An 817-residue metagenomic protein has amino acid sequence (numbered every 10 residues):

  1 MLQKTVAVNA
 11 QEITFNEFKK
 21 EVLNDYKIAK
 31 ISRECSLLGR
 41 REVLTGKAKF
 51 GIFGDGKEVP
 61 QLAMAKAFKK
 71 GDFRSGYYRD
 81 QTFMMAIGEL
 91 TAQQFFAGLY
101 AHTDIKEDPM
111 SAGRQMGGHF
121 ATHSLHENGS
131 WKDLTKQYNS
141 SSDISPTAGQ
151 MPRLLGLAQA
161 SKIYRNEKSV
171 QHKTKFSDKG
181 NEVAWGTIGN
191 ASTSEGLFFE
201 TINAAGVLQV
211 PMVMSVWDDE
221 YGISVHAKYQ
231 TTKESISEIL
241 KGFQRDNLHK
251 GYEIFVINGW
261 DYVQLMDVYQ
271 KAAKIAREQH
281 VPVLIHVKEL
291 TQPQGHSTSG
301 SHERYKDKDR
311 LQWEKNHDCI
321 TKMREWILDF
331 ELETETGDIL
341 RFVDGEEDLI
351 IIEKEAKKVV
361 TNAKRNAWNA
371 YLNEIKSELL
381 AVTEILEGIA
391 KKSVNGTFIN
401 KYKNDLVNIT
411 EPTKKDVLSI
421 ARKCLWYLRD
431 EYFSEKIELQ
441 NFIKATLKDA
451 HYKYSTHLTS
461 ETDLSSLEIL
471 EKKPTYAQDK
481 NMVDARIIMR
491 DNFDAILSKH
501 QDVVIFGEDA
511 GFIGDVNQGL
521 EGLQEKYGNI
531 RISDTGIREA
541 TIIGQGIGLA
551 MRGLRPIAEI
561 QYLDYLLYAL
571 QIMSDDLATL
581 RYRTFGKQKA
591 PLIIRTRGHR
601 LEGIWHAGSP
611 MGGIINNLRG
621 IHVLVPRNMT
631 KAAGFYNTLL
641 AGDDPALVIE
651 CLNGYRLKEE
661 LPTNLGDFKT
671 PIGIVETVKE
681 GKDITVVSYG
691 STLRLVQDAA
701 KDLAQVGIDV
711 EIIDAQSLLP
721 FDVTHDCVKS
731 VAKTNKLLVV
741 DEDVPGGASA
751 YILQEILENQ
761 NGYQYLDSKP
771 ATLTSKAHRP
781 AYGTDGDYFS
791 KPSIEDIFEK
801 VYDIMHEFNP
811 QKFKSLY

Functional and structural regions predicted by a protein language model:
M1-K49, K70, Y78, L458-L470 (+1 more regions): Cofactor-/ligand-binding subdomain signature composed of acidic, glycine-rich, tryptophan-containing flexible loops
V6, E34-S215, E220-G222, H226-Q244 (+3 more regions): Cofactor-binding active-site loop characterized by glycine-rich and histidine/acidic residues
E58, L62, N139-E220, I257-I275 (+5 more regions): Thiamine diphosphate
Y78-F83, I188-S194, V216-G222, N258-V263 (+10 more regions): Acidic, glycine-rich active-site loops and adjacent beta-strand->loop/helix elements that engage anionic groups
K132-S141, G149, I437-P474, R619-V623 (+1 more regions): Helix-enriched interaction subdomains in cytosolic or periplasmic regions, typified by TIR/SEFIR signaling/NADase cores
M212-I420, L652-Y817: Thiamine diphosphate
T397-Q545, A550-R552, D564: Non-catalytic terminal/interface segments that mediate subunit docking, oligomerization, and allosteric communication
Q588, G598-E602, H606, M611 (+3 more regions): Active-site phosphate/pyrophosphate-binding segments
